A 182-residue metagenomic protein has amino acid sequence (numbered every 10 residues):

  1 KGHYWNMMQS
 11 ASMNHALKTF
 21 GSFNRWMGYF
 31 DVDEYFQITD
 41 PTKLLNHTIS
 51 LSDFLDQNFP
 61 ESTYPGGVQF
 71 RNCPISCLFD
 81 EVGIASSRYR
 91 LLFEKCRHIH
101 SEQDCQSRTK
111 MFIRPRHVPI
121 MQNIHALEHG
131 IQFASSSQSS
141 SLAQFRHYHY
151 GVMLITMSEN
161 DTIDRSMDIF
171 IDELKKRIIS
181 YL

Functional and structural regions predicted by a protein language model:
H3-N14, N24, I38-L182: Catalytic-site signature of metal-activated, phosphate-bearing donor transferases, centered on the GT-A/GT-A-like
M27: Short aromatic/hydrophobic "clamp" motif used to bind/position activated sugar donors
V32-F36: Acidic metal-phosphate-binding loop of nucleotide-sugar-dependent transferases
